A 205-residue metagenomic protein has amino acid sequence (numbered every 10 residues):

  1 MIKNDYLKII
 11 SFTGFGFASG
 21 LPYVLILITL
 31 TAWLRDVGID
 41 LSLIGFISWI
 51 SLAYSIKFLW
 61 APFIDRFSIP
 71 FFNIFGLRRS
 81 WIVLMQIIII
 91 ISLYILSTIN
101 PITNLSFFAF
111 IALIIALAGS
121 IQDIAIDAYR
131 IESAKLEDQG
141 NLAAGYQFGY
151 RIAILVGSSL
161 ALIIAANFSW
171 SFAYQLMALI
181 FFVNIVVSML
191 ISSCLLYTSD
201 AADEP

Functional and structural regions predicted by a protein language model:
N4-S51: Helix-loop boundary and gating motifs at the non-cytosolic
F46-F67: Central cavity-lining transmembrane alpha-helices of secondary-active solute carriers, predominantly the Major
V83-P101: C-terminal ends and interior cores of transmembrane alpha-helices in multi-pass membrane transporters/permeases
L105-Q122: Hydrophobic core of transmembrane alpha-helices in multi-pass small-molecule transporters, especially MFS/SLC-type
A144-S158: Glycine-rich segments within core transmembrane alpha-helices of 12-TM secondary carriers
V156-W170: Transmembrane alpha-helix termini and helix-breaking/packing motifs in multi-pass membrane transporters
Y174-M189: Symmetry-related core transmembrane helices of the 12-TM Major Facilitator Superfamily/SLC fold
Y197-P205: Single conserved hydrophobic/aromatic residue that forms the stacking wall/gate of nucleotide- or nucleobase-binding
